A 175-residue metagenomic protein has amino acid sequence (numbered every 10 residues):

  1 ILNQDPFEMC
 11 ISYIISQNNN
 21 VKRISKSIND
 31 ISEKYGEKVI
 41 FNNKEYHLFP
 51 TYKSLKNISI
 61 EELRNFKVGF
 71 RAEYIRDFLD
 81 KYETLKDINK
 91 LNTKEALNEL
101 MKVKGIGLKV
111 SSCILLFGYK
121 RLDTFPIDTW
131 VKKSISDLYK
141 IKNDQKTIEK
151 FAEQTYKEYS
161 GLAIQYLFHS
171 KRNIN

Functional and structural regions predicted by a protein language model:
I1-N175: HhH-family (HhH-GPD) DNA N-glycosylase catalytic core used in base-excision repair
